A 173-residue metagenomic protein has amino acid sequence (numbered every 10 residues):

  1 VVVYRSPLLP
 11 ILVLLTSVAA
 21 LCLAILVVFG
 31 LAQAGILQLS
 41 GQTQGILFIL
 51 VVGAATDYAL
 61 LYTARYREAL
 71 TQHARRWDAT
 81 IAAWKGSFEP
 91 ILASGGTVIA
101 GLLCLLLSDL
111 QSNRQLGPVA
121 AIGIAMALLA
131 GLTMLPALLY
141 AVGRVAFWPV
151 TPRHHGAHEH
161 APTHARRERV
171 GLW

Functional and structural regions predicted by a protein language model:
V1-W173: Membrane-embedded transmembrane helical bundles of large multi-pass transporters/channels
